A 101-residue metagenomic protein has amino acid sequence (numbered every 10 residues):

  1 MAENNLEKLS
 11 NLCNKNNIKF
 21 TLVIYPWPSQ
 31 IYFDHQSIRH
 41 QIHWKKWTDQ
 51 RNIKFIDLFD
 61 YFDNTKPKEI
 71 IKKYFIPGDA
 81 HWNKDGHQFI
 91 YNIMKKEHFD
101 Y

Functional and structural regions predicted by a protein language model:
M1-Y61: Conserved, well-ordered alpha-helix/loop/beta-strand core segments that scaffold catalytic motifs
H35-R39, K72, I93, F99: General N-terminal targeting signals
F55-F62, I90-K96: Low-complexity, flexible helical/coil segments
F62-T65, E69: A short secondary-structure junction motif
E69-P77: Short glycine/proline- and charge-enriched loop/turn segments that cap or connect secondary-structure elements
I76-Y101: Histidine-centered active-site loop/cap adjacent to the catalytic His in serine esterases/O-acetyl transfer systems
